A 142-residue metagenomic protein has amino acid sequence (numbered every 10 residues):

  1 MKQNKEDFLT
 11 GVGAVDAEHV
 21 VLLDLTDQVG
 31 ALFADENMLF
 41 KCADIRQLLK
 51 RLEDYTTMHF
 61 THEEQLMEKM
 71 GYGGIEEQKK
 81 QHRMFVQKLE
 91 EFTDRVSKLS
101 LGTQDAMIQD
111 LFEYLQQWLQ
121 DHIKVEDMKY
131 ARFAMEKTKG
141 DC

Functional and structural regions predicted by a protein language model:
M1-C142: Small-residue-biased structural context
